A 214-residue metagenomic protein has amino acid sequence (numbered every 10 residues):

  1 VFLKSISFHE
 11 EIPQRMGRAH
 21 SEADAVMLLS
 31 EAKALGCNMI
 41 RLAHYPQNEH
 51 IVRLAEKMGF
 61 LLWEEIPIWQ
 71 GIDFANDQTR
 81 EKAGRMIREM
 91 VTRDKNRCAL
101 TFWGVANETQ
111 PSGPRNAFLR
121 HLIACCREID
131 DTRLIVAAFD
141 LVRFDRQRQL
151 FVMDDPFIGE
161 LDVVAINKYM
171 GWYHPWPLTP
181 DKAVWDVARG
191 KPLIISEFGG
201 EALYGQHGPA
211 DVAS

Functional and structural regions predicted by a protein language model:
V1-M16, S21: N-terminal small/glycine-rich loop or linker at the start of catalytic domains across soluble metabolic enzymes
V26-S30, A34, M39-S214: Substrate-binding/catalytic cleft of secreted carbohydrate-active enzymes, primarily glycoside hydrolases
